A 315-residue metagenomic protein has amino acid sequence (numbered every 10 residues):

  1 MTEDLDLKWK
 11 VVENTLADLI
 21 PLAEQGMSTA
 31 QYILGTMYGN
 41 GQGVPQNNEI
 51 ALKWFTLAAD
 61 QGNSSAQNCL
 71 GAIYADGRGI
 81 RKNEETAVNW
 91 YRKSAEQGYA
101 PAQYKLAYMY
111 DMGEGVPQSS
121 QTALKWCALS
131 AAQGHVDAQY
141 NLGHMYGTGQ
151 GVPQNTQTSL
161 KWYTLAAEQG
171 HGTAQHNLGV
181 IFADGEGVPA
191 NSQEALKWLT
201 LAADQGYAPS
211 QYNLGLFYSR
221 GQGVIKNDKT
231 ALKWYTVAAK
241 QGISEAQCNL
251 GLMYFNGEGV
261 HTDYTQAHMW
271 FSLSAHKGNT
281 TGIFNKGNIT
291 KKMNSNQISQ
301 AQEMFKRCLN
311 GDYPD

Functional and structural regions predicted by a protein language model:
M1-N40: N-terminal segments that cap or nucleate solenoid repeat domains
E3, T281-D315: Terminal, low-structured helical/coil segments at or just beyond the last alpha-helical repeat
L5-L16, N47-N48, N83-E84, S119-S120 (+3 more regions): Helix-turn-helix repeat elements of alpha-solenoid scaffolds
E24-M27, N40-Q42, N47, D60-N63 (+19 more regions): Short helix-capping/linker turns of helical repeat alpha-solenoids
I33-N40, C69-D76, K105-M112, N141-T148 (+4 more regions): Hydrophobic face of amphipathic alpha-helices that form TPR/SEL1-like repeat modules and related alpha-solenoid
M37, A58, I73, S94 (+12 more regions): TPR/TPR-like alpha-solenoid repeats
